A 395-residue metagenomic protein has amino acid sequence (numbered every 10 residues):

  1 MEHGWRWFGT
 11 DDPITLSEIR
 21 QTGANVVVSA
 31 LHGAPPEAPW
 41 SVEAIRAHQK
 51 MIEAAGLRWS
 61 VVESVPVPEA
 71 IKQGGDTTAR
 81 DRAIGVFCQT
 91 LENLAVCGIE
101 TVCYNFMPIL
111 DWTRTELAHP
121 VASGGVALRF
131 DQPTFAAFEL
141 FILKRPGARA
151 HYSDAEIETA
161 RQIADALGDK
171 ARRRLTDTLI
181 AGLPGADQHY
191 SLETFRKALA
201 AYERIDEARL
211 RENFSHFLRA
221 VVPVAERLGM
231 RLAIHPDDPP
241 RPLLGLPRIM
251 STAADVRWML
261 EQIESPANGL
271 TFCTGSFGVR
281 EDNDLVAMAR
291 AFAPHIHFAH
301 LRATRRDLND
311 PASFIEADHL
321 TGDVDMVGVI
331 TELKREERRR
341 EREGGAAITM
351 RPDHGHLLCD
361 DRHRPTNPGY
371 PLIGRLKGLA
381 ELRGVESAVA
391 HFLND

Functional and structural regions predicted by a protein language model:
E2, D11, L16-R20, E53 (+9 more regions): Histidine-acidic metal/acid-base catalytic patches
P13-P36: N-terminal ordered "arm"
A30-R46, L244: Glycine-rich, proline-tolerant flexible connector loops at the mouths of alpha/beta enzymes
S41-S60, S64-V65, E69-A70, A83 (+1 more regions): An N-terminal, globular interaction/scaffold subdomain
S64-K72, N105-R114: Aromatic-lined carbohydrate-binding surfaces of glycoside hydrolases
L117-R209: Extended, charge-rich helix/loop segments that form flexible, surface "patches" used to engage negatively charged
